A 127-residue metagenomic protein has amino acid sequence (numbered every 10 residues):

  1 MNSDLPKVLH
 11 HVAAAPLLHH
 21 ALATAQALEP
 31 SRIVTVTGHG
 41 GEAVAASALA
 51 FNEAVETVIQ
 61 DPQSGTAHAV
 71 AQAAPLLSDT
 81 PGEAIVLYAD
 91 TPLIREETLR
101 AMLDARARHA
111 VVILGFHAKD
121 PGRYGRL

Functional and structural regions predicted by a protein language model:
M1-D4, I33: N-terminal nucleotide-binding beta1-loop-alpha1 segment
L5, T37, Y88, G115-F116: Short beta-strand/turn micro-motifs composed of small residues that flank or help shape donor/cofactor-binding pockets
L9, T57, V111-I113: Conserved beta-strand scaffold positions in the cores of enzyme catalytic domains, especially in NTP/NDP-utilizing
H11, A15-D104: Conserved N-terminal catalytic core of the sugar/cofactor nucleotidyltransferase
E42, I94-L127: Conserved core of the sugar-phosphate nucleotidyltransferase
